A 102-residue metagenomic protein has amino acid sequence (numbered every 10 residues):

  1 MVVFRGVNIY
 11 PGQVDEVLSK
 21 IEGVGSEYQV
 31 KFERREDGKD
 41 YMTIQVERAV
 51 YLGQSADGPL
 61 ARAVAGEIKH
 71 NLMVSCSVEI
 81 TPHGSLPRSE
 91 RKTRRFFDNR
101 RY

Functional and structural regions predicted by a protein language model:
M1-V74, E90-R91: AMP-binding/adenylate-forming catalytic core of the ANL superfamily
K69-Y102: Conserved C-terminal "lid"/linker of ANL adenylate-forming enzymes
